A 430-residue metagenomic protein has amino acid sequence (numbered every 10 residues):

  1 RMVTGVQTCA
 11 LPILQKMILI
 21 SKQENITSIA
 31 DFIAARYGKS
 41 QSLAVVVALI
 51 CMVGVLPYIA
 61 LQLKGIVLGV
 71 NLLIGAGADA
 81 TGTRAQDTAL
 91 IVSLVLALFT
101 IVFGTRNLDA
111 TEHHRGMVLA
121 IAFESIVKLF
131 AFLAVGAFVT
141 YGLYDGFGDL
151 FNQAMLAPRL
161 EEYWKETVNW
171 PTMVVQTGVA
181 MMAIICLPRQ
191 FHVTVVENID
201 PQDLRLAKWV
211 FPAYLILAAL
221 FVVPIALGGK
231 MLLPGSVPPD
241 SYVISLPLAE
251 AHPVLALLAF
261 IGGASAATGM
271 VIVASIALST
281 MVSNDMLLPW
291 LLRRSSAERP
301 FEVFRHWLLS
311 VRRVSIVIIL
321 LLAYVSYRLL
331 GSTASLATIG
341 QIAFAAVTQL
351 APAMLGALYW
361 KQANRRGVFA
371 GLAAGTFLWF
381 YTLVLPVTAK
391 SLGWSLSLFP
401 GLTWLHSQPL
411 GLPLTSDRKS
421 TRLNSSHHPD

Functional and structural regions predicted by a protein language model:
R1, V6, A10-D430: Membrane-embedded helix-loop-helix hairpins and adjacent transmembrane boundary segments in multi-pass transporters
